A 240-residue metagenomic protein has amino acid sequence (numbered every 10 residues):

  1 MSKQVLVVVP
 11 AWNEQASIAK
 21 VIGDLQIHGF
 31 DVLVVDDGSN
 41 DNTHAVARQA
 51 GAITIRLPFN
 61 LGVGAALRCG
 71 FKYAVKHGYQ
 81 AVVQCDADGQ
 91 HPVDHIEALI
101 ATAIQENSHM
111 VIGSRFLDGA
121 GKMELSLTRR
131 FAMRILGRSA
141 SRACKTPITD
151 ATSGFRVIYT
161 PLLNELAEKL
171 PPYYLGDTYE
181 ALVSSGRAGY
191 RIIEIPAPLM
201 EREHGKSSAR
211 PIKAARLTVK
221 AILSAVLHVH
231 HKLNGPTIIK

Functional and structural regions predicted by a protein language model:
Q4-L6, E180: Cell-envelope/extracellular polymer assembly enzymes that use nucleotide-activated donors
L6-P10, R56: Short hydrophobic beta-strand elements that form part of the catalytic alpha/beta core underpinning NDP-sugar/donor
V9-I27: Short, well-formed alpha-helical segments that are part of the catalytic scaffolds of diverse glycosyltransferases
A16-K20, D41-A50: Acidic helix N-cap motif at the loop->helix transition within catalytic regions of sugar-transfer enzymes
D36-A45, G89: A conserved acidic beta->alpha catalytic loop
F59-K76, V93-L175, E201-V219, T237-I239: Acceptor/aglycone-binding surface of glycosyltransferases and processive sugar-polymer synthases
Y79-Q90: Short beta-strand-to-loop acidic/aromatic patch adjacent to the donor-nucleotide binding site
T146-P147, L170-Y173, L182-M200: Catalytic donor-sugar/metal-binding loop of nucleotide-sugar-dependent glycosyltransferases
